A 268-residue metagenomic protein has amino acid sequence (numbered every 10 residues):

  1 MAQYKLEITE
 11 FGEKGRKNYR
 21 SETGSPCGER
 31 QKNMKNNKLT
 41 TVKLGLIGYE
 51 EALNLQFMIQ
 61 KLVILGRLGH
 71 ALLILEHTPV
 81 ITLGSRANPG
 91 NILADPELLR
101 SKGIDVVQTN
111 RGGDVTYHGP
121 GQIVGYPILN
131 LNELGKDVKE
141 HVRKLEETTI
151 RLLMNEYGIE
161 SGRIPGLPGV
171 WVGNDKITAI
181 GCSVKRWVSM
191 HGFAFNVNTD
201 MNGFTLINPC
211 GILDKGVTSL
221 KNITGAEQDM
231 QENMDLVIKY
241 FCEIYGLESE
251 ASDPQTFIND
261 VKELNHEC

Functional and structural regions predicted by a protein language model:
A2-L6, E10-F11, G15, N33-V172 (+3 more regions): N-terminal lobe of the biotin/lipoate ligase/transferase fold
T116, V188-N196: Conserved phosphate/anionic-ligand binding catalytic regions in large, soluble enzymes, centered on
D175-I177, K185-V188, T199-N202: Coil-to-beta-strand transition motifs
I180: A translation/RNA-centric and nucleic-acid-associated enzymatic feature enriched in Class II aminoacyl-tRNA synthetases
N202-C268: C-terminal accessory segment of soluble enzyme catalytic cores
